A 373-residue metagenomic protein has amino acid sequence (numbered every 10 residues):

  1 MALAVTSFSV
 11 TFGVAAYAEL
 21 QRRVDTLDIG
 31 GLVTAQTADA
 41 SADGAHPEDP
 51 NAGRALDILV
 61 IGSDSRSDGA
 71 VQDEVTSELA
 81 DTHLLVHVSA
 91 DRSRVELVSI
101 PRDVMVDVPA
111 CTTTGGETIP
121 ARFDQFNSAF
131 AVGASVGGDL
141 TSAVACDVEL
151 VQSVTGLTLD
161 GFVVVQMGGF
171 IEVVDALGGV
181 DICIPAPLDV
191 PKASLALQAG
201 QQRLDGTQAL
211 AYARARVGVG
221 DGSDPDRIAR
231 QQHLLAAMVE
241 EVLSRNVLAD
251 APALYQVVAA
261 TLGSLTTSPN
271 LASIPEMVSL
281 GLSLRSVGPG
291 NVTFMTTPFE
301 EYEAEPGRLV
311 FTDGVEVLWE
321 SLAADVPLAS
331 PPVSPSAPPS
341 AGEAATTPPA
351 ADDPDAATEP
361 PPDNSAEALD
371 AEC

Functional and structural regions predicted by a protein language model:
M1-A4, F8-C373: Non-catalytic, solvent-exposed segments at the cell envelope interface
